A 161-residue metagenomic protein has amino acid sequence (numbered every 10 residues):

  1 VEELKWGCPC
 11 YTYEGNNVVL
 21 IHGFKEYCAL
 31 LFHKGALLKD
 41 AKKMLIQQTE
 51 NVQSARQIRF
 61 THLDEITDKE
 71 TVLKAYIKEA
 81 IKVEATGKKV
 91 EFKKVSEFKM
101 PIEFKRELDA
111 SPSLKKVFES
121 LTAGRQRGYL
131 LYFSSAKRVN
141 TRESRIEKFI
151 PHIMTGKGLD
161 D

Functional and structural regions predicted by a protein language model:
V1-D161: Charge-dense, helix-prone N-terminal extensions
